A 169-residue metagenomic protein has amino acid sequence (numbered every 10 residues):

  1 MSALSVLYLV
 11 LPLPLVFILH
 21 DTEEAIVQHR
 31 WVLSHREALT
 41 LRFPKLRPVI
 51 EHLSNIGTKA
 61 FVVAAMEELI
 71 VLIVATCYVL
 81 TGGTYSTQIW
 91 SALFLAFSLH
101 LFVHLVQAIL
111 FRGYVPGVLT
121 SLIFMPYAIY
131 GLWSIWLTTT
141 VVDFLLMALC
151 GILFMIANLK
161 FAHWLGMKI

Functional and structural regions predicted by a protein language model:
M1-L11, A75-I89, I129-L146: Helix-coil boundary and interhelical linker segments in multi-pass alpha-helical membrane proteins
S2-H29: N-terminal signal-anchor transmembrane alpha helix
I18-A25, F97-A108, I152-K168: Transmembrane alpha-helical segments that form the membrane-embedded catalytic/substrate-channel core of multi-pass
A25-S54, I169: Cytosolic, membrane-interface loops and tails of multi-pass inner-membrane proteins
I26, L46-M66, Q107-F111: Membrane interfacial helix-start motif at the N-side
T58-L80, I123-I129: Core segments of transmembrane alpha-helices that mediate helix-helix packing or line hydrophobic substrate/ligand
L95-H104, V115-I135: Hydrophobic alpha-helical membrane segments
A128-I169: Terminal transmembrane helical module of multi-pass membrane proteins
